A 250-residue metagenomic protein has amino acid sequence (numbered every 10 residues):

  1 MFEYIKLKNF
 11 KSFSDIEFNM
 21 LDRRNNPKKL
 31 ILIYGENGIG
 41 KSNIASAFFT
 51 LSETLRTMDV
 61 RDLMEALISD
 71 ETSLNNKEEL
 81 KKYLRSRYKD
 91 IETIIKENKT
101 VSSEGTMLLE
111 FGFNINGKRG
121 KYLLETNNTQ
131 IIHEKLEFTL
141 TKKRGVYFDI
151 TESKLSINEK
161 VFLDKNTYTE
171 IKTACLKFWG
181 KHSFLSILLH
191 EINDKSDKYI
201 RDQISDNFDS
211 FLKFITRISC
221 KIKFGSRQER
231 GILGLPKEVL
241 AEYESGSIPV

Functional and structural regions predicted by a protein language model:
M1-K8, I95-K99, E170-A174: Intrinsically disordered, low-complexity boundary segments flanking structured domains
M1-S73, K77: Pre-Walker A-like glycine/lysine-rich segment at the N-terminus of P-loop NTPase domains
F2, K28, G35, I95 (+2 more regions): Generic preference for well-ordered secondary structure
F10, L21, K28, Y88-D90 (+2 more regions): Residue-level signal for well-ordered alpha-helical segments
F10-S12, N25, V101-S103, N116 (+1 more regions): A generic structural signal for short, solvent-exposed coil/turn residues that cap or connect secondary-structure
N25, L84-R85, E229: Short amphipathic alpha-helical segments, especially helix-boundary/capping motifs
A47-K121: Conserved P-loop NTP-binding catalytic core
L108-P249: Electropositive, glycine-dotted interaction segments that contact anionic polymers or phosphate-rich ligands
